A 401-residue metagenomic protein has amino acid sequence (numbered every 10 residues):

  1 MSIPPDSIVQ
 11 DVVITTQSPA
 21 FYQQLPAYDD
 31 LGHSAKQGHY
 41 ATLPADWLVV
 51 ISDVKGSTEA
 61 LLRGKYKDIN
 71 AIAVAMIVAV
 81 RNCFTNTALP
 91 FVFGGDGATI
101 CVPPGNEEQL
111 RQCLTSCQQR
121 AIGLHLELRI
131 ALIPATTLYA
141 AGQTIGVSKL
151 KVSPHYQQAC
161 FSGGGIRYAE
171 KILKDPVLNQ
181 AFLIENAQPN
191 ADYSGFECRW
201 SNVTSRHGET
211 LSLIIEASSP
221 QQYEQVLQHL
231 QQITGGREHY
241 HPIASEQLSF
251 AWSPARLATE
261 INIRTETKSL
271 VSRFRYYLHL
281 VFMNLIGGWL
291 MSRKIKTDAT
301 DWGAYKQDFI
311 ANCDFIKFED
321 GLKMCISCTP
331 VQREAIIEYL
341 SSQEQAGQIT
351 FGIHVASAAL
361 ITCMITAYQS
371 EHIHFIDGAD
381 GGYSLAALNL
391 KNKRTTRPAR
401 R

Functional and structural regions predicted by a protein language model:
M1-R401: Regulatory and interdomain segments flanking nucleotide-handling catalytic cores in signaling/defense enzymes
